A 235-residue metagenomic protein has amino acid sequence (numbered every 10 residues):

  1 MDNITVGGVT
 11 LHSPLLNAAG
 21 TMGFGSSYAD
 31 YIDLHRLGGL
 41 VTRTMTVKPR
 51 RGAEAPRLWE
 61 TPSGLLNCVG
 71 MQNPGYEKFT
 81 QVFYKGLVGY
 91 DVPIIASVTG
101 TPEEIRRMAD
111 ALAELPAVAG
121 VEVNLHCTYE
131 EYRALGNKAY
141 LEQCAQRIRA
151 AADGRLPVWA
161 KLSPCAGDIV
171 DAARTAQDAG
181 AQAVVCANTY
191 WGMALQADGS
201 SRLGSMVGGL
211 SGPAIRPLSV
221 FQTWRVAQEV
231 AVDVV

Functional and structural regions predicted by a protein language model:
M1-I94, T99-P102, R106: N-terminal capping/small domains of soluble enzymes
I4-T5, T80-G89, A113, A145-D153 (+2 more regions): Surface-exposed amphipathic alpha-helices with a cationic face
L15-A19, G38-T42, I94-V98, V121-V123 (+3 more regions): Hydrophobic faces of well-ordered beta-strands that scaffold small-molecule active sites in alpha/beta enzyme cores
G20-M22, M45, T99-T101, H126-T128 (+2 more regions): Active-site beta-loop-alpha junctions enriched in small/polar residues
S26-I32, I105-L115, A166-A179, Q228-E229: Catalytic cores of alpha/beta
H35-G39, P116-A119, G154, T175-A183 (+1 more regions): Glycine-enriched alpha-helix->loop->beta-strand junction motifs that scaffold or abut catalytic
L65-L66, C127-A139, A172-T175, A179-V232: Glycine/Thr-rich beta-alpha phosphate-binding loop at enzyme active sites
V123-R174: Conserved beta-alpha-beta core of the PfkB/ribokinase-like small-molecule kinase fold
